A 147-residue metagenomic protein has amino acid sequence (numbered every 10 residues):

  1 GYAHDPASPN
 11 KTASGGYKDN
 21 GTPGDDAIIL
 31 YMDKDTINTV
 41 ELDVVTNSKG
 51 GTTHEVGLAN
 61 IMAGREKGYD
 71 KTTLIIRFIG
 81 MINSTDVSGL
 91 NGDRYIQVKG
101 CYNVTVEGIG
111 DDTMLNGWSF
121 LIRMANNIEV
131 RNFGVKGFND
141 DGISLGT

Functional and structural regions predicted by a protein language model:
G1-G16, I28-A63, K71-Y102, D111-L115: N-terminal extracellular ligand-recognition/capping segment immediately after the signal peptide
N20-G24: Short, conserved catalytic or adaptor-binding loops enriched in Gly and charged residues
N83-T147: Right-handed parallel beta-helix
